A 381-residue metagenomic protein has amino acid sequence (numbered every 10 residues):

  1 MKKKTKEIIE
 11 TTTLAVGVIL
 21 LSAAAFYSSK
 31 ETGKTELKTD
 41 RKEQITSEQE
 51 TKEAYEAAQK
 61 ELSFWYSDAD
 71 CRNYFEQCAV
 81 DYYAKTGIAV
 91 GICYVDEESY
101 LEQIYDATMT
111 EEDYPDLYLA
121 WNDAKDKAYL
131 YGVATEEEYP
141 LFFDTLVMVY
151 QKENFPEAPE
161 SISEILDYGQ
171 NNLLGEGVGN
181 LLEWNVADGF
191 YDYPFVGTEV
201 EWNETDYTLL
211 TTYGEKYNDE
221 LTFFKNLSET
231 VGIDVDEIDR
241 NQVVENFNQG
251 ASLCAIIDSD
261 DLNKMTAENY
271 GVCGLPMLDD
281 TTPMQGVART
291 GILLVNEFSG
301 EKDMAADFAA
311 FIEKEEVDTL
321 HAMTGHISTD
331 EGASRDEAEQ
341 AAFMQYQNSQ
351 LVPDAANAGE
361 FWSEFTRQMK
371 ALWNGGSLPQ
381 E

Functional and structural regions predicted by a protein language model:
K2-K125: Conserved N-terminal structural module of periplasmic/extracytoplasmic solute-binding proteins
V95-I104, D234-N248: Short helix-initiation/N-cap motifs at beta->coil->alpha
E98-E137, D167-G177, A255, S259-T266: Pocket-flanking alpha-helical
D106-M109, D113-Y118, Y129-E153, S163 (+3 more regions): A structural signal for short loop-to-beta-strand junctions that line the ligand-binding cleft of periplasmic/secreted
D123-E164, W184-Y207, V287-N296, F361-K370: Periplasmic solute-binding protein
P156, T266-G325: Extracytoplasmic/periplasmic substrate-recognition and gating elements
Y207-D239, L275: Glycine-centered hinge/linker elements that transmit conformational signals in sensory and ligand-binding systems
V287, A322-E381: C-terminal capping/gating helix-and-loop segments adjacent to ligand/active sites or protein-protein/ligand interfaces
